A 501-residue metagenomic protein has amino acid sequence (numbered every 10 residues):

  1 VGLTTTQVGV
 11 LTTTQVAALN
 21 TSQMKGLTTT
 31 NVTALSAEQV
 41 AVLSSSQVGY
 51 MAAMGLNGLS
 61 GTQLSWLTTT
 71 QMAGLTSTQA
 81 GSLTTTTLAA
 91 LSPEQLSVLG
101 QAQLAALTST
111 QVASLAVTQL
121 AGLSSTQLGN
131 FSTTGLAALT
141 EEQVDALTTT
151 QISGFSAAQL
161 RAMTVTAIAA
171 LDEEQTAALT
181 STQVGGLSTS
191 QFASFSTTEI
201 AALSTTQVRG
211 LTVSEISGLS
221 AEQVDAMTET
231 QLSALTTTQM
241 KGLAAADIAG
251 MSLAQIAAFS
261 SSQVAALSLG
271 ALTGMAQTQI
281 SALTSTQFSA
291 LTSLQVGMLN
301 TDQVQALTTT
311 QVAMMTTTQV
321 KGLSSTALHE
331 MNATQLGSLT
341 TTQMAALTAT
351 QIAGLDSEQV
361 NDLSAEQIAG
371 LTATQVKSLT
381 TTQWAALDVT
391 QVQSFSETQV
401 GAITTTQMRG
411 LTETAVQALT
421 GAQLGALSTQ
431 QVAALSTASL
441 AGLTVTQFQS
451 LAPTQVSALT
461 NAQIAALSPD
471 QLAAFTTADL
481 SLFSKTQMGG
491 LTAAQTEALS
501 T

Functional and structural regions predicted by a protein language model:
V1-T501: General marker for long, soluble alpha-helical cores
